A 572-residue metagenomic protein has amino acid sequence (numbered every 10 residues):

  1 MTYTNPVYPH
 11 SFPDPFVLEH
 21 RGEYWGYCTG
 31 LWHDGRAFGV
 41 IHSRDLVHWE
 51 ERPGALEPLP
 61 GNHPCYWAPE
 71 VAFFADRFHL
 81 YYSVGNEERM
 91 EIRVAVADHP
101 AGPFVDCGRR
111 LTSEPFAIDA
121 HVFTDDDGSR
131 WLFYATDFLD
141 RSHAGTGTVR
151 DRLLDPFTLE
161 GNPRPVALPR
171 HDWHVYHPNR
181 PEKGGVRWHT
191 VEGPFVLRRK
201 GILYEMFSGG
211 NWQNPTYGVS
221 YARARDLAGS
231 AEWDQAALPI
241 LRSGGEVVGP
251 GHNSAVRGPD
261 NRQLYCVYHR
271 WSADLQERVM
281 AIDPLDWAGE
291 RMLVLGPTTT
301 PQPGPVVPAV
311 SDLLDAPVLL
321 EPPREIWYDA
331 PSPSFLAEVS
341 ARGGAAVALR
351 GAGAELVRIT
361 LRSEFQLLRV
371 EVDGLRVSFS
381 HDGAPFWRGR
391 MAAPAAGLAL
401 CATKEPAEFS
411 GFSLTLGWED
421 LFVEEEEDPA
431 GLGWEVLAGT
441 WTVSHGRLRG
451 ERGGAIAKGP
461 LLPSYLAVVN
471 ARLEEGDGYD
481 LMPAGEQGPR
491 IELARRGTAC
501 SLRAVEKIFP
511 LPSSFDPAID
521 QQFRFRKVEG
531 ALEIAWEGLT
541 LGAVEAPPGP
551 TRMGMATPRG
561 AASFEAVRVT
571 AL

Functional and structural regions predicted by a protein language model:
M1-A68, A72-I118, T124-R187, R198-E246 (+6 more regions): Beta-rich carbohydrate-recognition and catalytic domains
F12-D14, F38, Y66-A68, E91-I92 (+18 more regions): Extracellular structured ligand-interaction cores
S142, G185-W188, P194-R199, N211-N214 (+5 more regions): Short, conserved, surface-exposed binding loops centered on an aromatic residue
A237-I240, P250-G251, E506: Short, local alpha-helical segments
E290-L572: Extracellular glycan-recognition regions
